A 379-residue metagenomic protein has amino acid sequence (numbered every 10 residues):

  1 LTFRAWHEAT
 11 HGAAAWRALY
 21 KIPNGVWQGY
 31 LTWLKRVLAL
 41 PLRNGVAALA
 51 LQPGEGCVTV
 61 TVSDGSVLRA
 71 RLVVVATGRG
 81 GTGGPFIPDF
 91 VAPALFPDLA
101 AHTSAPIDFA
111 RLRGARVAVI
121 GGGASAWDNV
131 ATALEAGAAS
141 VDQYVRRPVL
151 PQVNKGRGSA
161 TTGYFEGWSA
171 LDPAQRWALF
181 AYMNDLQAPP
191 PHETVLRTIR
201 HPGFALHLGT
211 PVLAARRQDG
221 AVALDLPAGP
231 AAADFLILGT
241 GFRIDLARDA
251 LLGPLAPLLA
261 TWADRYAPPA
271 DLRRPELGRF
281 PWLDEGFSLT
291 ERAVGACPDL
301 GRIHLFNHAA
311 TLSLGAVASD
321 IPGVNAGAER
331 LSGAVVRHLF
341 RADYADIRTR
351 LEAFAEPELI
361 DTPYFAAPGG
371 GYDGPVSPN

Functional and structural regions predicted by a protein language model:
L1-T10: Conserved N-terminal ligand/cofactor-binding loop architecture of enzyme catalytic domains
A13: N-terminal glycine-rich phosphate/pyrophosphate-binding loop and immediately adjacent elements
W16-A124, D128-E135, D142-N379: Flavin (primarily FAD) cofactor-binding/catalytic cores of flavoenzymes
